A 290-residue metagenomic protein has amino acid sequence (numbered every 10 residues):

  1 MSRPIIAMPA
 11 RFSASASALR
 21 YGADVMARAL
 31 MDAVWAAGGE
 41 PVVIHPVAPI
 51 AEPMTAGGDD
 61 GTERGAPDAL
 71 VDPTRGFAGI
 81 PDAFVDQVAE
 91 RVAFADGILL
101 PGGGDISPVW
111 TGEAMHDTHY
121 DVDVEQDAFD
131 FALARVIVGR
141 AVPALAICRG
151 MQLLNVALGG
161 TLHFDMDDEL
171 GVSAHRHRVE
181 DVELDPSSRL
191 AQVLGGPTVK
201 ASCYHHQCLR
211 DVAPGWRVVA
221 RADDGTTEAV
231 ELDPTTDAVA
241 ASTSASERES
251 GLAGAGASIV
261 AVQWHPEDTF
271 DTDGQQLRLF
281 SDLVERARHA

Functional and structural regions predicted by a protein language model:
M1-P143, N155-V156, H163, D167-V193 (+6 more regions): N-terminal beta1-alpha1 cap of cysteine-dependent amidohydrolase-like domains
C148: Conserved G/P- and acidic residue-centered "switch" motifs that form tight phosphate/ATP-binding loops in soluble
M151: The feature captures the ABC ATPase H-loop/switch
I259-W264: Active-site-proximal beta-strand elements of phosphoester/diester hydrolases
